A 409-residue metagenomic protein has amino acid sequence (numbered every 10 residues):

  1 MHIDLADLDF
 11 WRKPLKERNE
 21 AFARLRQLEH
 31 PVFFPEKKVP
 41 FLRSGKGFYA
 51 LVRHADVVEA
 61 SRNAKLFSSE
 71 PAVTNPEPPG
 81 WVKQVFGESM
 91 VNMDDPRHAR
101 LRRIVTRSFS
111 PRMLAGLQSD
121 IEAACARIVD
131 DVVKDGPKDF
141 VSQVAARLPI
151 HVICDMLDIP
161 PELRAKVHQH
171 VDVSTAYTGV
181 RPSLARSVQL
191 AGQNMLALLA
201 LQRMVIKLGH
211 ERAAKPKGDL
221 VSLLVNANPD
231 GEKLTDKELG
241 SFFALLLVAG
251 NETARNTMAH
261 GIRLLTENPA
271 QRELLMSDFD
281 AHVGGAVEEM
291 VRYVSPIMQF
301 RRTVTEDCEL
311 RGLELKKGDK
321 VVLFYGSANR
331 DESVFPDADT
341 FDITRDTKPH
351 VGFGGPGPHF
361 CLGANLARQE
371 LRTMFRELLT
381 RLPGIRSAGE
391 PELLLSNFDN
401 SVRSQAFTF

Functional and structural regions predicted by a protein language model:
M1-F409: Cytochrome P450
